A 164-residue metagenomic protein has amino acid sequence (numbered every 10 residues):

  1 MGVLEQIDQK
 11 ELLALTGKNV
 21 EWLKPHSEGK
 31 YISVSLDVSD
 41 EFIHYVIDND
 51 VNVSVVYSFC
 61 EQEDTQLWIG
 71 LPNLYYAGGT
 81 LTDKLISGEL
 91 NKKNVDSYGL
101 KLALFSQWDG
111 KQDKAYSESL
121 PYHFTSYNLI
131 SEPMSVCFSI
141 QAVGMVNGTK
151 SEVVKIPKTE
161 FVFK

Functional and structural regions predicted by a protein language model:
M1-G78, G148-K164: N-terminal export/targeting and maturation segments
P72-K150: Short, solvent-exposed, Trp/other aromatic-anchored flexible loops in extracytoplasmic proteins
